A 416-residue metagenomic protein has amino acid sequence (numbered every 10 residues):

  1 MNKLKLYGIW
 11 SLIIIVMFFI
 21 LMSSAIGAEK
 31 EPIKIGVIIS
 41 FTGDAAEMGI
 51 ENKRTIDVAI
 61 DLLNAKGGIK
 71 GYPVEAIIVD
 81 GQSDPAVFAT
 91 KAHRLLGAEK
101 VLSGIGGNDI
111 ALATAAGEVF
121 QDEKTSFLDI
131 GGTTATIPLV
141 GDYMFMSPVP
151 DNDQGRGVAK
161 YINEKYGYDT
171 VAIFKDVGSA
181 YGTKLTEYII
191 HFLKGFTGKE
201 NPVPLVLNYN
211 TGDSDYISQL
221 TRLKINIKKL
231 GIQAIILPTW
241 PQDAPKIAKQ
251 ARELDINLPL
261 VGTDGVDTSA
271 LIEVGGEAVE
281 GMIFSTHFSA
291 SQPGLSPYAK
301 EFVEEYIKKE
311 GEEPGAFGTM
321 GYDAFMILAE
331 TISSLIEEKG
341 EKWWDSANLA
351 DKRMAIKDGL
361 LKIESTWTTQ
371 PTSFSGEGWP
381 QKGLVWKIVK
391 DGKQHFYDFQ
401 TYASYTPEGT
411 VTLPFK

Functional and structural regions predicted by a protein language model:
M1-L4: Short, Lys/Arg-rich N-terminal segment immediately upstream of the first membrane anchor
L6-W10, I15-V16, L21-K416: Extracytosolic ligand-binding ectodomains
